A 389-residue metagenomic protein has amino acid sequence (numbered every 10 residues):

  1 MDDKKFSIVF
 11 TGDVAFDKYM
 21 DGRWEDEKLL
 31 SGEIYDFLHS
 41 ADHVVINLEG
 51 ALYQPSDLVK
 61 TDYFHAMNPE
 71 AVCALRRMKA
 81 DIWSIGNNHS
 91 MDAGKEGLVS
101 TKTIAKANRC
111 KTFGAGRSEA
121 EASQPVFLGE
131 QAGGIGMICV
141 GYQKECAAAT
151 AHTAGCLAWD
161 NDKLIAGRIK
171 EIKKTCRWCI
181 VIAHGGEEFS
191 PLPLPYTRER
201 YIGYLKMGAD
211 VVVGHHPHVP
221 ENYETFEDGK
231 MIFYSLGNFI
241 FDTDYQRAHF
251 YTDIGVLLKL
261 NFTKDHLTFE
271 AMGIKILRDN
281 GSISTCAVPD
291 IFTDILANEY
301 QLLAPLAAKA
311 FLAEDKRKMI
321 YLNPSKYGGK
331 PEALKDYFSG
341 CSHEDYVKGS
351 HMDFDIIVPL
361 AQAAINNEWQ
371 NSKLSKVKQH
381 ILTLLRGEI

Functional and structural regions predicted by a protein language model:
M1-G86, D92-G94, T101: N-terminal catalytic scaffold of extracellular/periplasmic and nuclease hydrolases that process anionic headgroups
F10-G12, V44-E49, M78-N88, K111-G116 (+3 more regions): Active-site neighborhood of phospho(di)ester-bond hydrolases with catalytic His/Asp-centered motifs
D17-Y19, L52-P55, N88-K102, E119-Q124 (+4 more regions): Active-site environment of divalent metal-dependent phosphoester hydrolases
Y19-G32, H65-A66, G129-C179, E199 (+1 more regions): Binuclear metal-dependent hydrolase catalytic cores centered on His/Asp/Glu-rich metal-binding motifs
A41-L52, I169-L192: Short acidic, glycine-rich surface-loop motifs adjacent to enzyme active sites
P55-R76, W178-D210: Active-site-proximal segments of metal-dependent phosphoesterases and phosphodiesterases across multiple
K79-I82, P195-V256: Conserved beta-sheet core of the metallophosphoesterase superfamily
H249-Y251, G255-I389: A short C-terminal boundary segment appended to hydrolase-like catalytic domains
